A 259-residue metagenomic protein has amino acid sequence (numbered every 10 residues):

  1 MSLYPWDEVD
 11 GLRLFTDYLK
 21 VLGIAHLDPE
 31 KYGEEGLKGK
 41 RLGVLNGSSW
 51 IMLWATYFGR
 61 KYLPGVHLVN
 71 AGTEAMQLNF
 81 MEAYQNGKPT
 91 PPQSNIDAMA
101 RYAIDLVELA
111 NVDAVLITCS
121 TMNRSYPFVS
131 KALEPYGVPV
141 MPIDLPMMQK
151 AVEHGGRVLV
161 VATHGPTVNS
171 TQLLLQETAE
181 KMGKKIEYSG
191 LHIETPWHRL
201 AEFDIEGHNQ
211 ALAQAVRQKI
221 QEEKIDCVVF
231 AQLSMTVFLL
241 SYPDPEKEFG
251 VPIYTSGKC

Functional and structural regions predicted by a protein language model:
M1-C259: Non-catalytic structural scaffold of enzyme domains
